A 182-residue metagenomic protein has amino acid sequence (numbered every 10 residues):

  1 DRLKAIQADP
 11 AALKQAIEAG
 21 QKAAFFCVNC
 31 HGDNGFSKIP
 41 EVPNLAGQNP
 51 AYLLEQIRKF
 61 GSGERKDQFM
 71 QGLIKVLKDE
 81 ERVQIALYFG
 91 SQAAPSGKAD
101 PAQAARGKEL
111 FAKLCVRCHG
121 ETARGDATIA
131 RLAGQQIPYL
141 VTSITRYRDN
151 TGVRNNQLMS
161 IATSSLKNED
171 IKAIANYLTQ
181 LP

Functional and structural regions predicted by a protein language model:
D1-A24, K38-I39, L87-L110, T128-A130: Electrostatic cytochrome c docking/interface patches
D1-R2, K75-G97, P138, A162-P182: C-terminal capping alpha-helices of c-type cytochrome domains
A11-F26, D33-G35, N49, K59-R65 (+7 more regions): His/Met- and acidic-residue-enriched segments that coordinate or traffic transition-metal cofactors and support
C27-N34, I85, G107, F111-T122 (+2 more regions): The canonical Cys-X-X-Cys-His
G35-R65, Q71-V76, K108, E121-D149 (+1 more regions): Gly/Gly-Pro-rich "capping" loops immediately C-terminal to redox-active cysteine motifs in periplasmic/lumenal
A51, Q84, G97-K98, R117: Intrinsically disordered, glycine/charged-rich N-terminal periplasmic/extracytoplasmic linker segments that lie
K66-D67, I85, S96-A99, T122-G125: Short, structured loop/turn "capping" segments at alpha-beta junctions
